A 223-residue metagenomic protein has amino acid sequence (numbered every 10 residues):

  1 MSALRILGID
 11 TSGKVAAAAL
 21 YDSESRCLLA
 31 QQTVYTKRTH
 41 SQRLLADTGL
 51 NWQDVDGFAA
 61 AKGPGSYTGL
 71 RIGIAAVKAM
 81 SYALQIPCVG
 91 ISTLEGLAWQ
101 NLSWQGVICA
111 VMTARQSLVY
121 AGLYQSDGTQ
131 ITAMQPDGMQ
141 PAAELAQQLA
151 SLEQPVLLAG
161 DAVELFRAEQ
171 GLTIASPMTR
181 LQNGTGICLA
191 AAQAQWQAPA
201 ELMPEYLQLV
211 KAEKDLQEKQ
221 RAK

Functional and structural regions predicted by a protein language model:
S2-A3, E24-L29, T33-T39, P87-L181 (+1 more regions): Surface "functional belts" at beta-alpha junctions
S2-P64, M139: N-terminal beta-alpha supersecondary unit
K14, E164, E205: Conserved Rossmann-like nucleotide-cofactor binding loop
S41-L45, V77, A142, G184-C188: A general structural signal for well-ordered alpha-helical segments in protein cores
A59-C88, T93: DPxDG-like acidic metal-binding loop motif
A175-K223: Acyltransferase
